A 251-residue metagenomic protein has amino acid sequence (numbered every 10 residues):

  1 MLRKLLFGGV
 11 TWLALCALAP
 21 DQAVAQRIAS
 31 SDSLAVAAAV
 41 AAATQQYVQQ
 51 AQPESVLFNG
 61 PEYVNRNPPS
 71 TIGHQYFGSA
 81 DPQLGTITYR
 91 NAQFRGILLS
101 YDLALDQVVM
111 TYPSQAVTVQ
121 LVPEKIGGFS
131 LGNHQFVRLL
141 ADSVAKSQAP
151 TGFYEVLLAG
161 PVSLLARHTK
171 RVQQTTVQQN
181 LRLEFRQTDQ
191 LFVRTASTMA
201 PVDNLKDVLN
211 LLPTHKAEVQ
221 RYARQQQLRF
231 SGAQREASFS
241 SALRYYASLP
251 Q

Functional and structural regions predicted by a protein language model:
L2-R3, T11, A23-Q93: General N-terminal leader/first-domain-start detector
L15-A23: C-terminal segment of classical bacterial N-terminal signal peptides
G73, T195, V208-P213: A short, ordered amphipathic alpha-helix with a cationic face
F77-K206: Aromatic-patch recognition
N210-Q251: Long, compositionally biased interface segments
